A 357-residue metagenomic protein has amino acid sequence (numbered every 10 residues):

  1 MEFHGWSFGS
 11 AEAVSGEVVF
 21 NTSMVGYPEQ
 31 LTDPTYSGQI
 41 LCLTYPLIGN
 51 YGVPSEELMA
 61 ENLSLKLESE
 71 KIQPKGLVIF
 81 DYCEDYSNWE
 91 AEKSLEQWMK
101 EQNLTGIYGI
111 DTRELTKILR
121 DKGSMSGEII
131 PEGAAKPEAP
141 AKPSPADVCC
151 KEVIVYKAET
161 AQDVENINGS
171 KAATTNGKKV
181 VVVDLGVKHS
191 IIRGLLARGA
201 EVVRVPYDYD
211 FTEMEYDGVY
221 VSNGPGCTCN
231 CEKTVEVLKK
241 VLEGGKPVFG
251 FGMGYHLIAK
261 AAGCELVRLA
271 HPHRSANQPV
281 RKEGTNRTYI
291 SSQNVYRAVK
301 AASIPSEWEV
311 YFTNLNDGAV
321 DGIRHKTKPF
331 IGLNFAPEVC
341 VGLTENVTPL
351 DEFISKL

Functional and structural regions predicted by a protein language model:
M1-D208, T228, C340-G342, T348 (+1 more regions): RNA-binding accessory domains that recognize and position tRNA/RNA substrates
T105, K179, P247-F249, E265 (+1 more regions): Proline-centered loop/turn at the N-terminus of a beta-strand
D111, G252, V295, A336: Active-site glycine-centered loops adjacent to acidic/histidine catalytic or metal-binding residues that shape
K179-D184, S291-S292, I331-F335: Active-site-proximal beta-strand elements of phosphoester/diester hydrolases
K179-E243, P247-G250, L257: Phosphate-binding active sites in nucleotide-utilizing proteins
S222-S292, A298-A301, G342-E352: Cysteine-nucleophile active-site neighborhood
R287-K328: Catalytic beta-strand/loop cores that center a nucleophilic Ser/Cys/Thr and support acyl-enzyme chemistry
